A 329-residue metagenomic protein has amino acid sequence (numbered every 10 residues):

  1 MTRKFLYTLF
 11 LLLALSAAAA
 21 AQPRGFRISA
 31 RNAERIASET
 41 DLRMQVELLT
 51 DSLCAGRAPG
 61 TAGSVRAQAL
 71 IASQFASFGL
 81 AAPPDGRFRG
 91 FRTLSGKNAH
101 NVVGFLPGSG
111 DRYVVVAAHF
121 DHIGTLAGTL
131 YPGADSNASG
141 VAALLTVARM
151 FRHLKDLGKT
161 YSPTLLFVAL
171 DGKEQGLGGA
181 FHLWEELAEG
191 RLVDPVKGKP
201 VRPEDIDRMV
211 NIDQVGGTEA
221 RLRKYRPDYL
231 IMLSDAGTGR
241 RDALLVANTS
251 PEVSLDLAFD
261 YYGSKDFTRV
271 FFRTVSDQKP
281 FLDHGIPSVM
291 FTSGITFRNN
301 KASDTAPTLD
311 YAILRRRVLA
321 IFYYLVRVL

Functional and structural regions predicted by a protein language model:
Y7-S16: Bacterial N-terminal signal peptides
P23-R66, F78, A82, S293 (+1 more regions): N-terminal capping segment at the start of a domain
I28-I36, S52-A62, G90-T93, N101 (+5 more regions): Second-shell loop/turn segments in exported
L49, F75, R92-A127: Acidic/His- and Gly-rich active-site-bordering loop/insert found across diverse amide/peptide-bond hydrolases
G56-L106: A non-catalytic alpha/beta surface segment that caps or lines the substrate-entry region of metallo-dependent hydrolase
G104, V116-A117, D121-L177, I321: Alpha-helical metal-binding/catalytic segments enriched in His/Glu/Asp
D111, L170-S276, S288: Metal-dependent peptidase/peptidase-like ectodomains
T292-L329: His/Asp/Glu-rich mid-to-C-terminal helical/loop segments that flank catalytic regions of hydrolases
